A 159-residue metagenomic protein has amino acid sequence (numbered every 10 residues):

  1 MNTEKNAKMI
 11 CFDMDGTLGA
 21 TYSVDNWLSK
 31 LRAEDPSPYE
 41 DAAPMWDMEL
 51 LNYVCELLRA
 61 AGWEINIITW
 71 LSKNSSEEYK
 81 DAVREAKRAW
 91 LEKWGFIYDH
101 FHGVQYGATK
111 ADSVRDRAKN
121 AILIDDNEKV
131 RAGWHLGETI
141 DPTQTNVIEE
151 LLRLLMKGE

Functional and structural regions predicted by a protein language model:
M1-F12: Non-catalytic pre-domain segments flanking phosphatase-related domains
K5-A7, G62, A118-N120: A general structural motif
C11-K93, Y98: Alpha-helical substrate-recognition element adjacent to the catalytic core
G19-Y22, N74-E78, K110-S113, V130-G133 (+1 more regions): Short catalytic/ligand-binding loop motif for oxyanion handling, primarily in non-cytosolic enzymes, centered on
L50-L57, D112-R117, G133-L136: A short acidic, amphipathic alpha-helical/loop segment
I68, G103-G107, P142: Conserved beta-strand termini and adjacent loop/short-helix elements that scaffold enzyme active sites in alpha/beta
Y98-K119: Donor nucleotide-activated moiety binding/catalytic core segment of transferases that use nucleotide-activated donors
K119-G158: Acidic, Mg2+-coordinating phosphoryl-transfer loop and its flanking beta/alpha structural elements, shared across
